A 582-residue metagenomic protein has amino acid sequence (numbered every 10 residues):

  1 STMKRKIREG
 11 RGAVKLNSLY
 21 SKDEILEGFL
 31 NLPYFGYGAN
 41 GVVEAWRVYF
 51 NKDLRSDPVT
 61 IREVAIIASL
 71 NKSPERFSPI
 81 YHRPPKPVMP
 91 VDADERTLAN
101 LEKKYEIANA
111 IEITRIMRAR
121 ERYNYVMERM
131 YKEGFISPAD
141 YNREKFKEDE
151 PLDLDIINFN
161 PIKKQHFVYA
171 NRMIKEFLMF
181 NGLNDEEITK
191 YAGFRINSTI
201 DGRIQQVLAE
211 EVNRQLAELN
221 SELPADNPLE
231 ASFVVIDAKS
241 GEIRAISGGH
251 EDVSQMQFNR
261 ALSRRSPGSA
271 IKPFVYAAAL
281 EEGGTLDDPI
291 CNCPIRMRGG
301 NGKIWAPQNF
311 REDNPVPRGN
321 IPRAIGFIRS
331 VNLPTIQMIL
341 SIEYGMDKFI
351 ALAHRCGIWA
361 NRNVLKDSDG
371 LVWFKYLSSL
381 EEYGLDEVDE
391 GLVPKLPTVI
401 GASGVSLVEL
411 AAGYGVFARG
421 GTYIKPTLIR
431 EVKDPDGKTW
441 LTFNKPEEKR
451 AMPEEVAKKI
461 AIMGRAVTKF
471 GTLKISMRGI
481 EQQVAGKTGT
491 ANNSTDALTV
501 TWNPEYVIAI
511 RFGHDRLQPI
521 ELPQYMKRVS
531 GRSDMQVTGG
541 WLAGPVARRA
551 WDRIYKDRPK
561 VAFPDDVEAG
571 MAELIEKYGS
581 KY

Functional and structural regions predicted by a protein language model:
S1, I157-K164, G284-F349, P394-T398 (+1 more regions): Conserved catalytic neighborhood of penicillin-recognizing serine enzymes
S1-G202, Q206-E210, M338-L340, H354 (+4 more regions): Non-catalytic, structured segments within soluble enzyme domains
I7-A13, A45-Y49, S73-P74, H82 (+12 more regions): Flexible glycine/proline-enriched surface loops and loop-helix/loop-strand junctions
I25, Y125, M130, L208 (+8 more regions): Active-site SXXK
E27, G36, E63-A68, S232-I236 (+10 more regions): Structural recognition of the beta-strand scaffold that forms the well-ordered cores of secreted hydrolase catalytic
A39-V43, P138-N142, L280-G300, Y344-K348 (+2 more regions): Short, well-structured active-site flanking segments
I196, D226-A231, S254-F274, D287-C291 (+2 more regions): Short active-site loop at a secondary-structure junction that contains or immediately precedes the catalytic residue(s)
S198-S221, F233-D237, I246-G248, D252-S263 (+3 more regions): A penicillin-recognizing enzyme superfamily signal
